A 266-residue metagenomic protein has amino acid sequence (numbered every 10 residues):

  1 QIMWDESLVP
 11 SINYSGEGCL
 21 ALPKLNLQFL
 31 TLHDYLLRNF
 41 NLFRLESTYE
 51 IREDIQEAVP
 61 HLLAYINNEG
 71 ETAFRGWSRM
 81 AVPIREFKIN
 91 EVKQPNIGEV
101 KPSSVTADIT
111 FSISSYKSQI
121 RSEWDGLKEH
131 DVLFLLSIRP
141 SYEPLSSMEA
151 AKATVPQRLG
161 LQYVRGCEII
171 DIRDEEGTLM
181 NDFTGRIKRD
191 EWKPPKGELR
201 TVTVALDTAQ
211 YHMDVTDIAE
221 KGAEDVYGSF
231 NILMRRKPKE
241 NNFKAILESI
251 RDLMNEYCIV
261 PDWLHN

Functional and structural regions predicted by a protein language model:
Q1-I97, P102-V105: N-terminal intrinsically disordered, low-complexity, charge/repeat-rich segments that act as generic
P60, A64-N266: Conserved ASCE P-loop ATPase motor domains encompassing nucleic-acid-directed helicases/translocases
